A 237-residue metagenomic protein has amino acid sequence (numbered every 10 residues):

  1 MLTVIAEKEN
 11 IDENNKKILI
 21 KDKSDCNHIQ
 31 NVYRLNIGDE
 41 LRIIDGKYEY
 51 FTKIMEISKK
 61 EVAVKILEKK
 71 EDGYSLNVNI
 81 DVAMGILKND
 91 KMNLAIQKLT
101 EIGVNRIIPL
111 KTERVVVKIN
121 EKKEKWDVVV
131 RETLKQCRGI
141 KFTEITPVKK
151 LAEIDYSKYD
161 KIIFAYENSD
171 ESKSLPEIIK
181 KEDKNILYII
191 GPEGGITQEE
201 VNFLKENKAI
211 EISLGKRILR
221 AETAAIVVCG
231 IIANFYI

Functional and structural regions predicted by a protein language model:
M1-D72: N-terminal positively charged helical leader segments and presequences
E9, K69, T112-V115, K216: Short, ordered loop/turn segments at secondary-structure junctions
K16, I37-D39, Y48-Y50, K60-V62 (+5 more regions): A generic structural signal for short beta-strands and their flanking turns/coil linkers
G73-I162: RNA substrate-binding interface of SAM-dependent RNA methyltransferases
Y156-S157, I162-N202, N207-S213: Active-site/ligand-binding-proximal alpha/beta "capping" segment
Q198-I237: Structured adenosyl-cofactor binding patch, chiefly the S-adenosyl-L-methionine
